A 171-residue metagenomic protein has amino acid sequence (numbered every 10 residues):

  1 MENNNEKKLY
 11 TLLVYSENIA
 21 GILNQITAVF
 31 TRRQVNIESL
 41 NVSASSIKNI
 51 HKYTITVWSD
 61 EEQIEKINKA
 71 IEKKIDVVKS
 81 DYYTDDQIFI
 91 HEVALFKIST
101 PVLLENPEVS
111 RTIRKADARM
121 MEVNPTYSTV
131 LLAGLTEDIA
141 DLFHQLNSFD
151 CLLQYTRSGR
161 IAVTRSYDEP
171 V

Functional and structural regions predicted by a protein language model:
M1-H51, E61-V171: Long, contiguous binding/interaction regions
I55-W58: Amphipathic, charged alpha-helical scaffolds that flank and support histidine-based chemistry in signaling
